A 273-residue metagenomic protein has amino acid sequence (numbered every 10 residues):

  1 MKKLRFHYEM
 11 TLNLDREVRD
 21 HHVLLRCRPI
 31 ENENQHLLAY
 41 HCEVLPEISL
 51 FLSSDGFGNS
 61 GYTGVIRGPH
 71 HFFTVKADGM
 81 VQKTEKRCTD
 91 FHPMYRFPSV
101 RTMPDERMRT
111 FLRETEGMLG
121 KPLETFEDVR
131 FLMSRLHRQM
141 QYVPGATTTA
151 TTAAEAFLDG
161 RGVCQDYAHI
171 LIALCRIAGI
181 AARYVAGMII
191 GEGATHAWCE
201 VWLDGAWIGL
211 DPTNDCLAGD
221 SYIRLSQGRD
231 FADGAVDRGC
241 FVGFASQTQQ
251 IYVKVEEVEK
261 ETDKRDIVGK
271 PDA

Functional and structural regions predicted by a protein language model:
M1-T84: Intrinsically disordered, low-complexity N-terminal segments that are enriched in acidic
T11, D15, H22, A39 (+9 more regions): Generic secondary-structure boundary/loop-capping signal
E17-H21, N34, T84-C88, I208-L210 (+3 more regions): Intrinsically disordered, low-complexity acidic/polar segments
L25-C27, C42, D90-S99, N214-L217 (+1 more regions): Short intrinsically disordered coil segments
P46-L52, F97-V100, L217-L225: Short, surface-exposed linear segments at secondary-structure transitions and domain or protein termini
V81-E85, T89-G162, I170, F231 (+1 more regions): Secondary-structure boundary elements
D166-A245: Hydrophobic/aromatic-rich core segments of domains that either
